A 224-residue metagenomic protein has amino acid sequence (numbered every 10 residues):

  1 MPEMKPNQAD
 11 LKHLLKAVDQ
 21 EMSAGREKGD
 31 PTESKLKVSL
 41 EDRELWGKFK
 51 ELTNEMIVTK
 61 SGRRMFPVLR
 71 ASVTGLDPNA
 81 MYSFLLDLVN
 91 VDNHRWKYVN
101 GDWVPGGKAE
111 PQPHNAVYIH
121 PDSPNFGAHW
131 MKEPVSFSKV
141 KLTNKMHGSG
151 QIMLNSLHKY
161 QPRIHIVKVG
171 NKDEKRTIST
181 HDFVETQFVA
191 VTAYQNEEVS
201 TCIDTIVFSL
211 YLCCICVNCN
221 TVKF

Functional and structural regions predicted by a protein language model:
M1-S72, M81, D92-F224: Domain-scale recognition of soluble eukaryotic interaction modules
